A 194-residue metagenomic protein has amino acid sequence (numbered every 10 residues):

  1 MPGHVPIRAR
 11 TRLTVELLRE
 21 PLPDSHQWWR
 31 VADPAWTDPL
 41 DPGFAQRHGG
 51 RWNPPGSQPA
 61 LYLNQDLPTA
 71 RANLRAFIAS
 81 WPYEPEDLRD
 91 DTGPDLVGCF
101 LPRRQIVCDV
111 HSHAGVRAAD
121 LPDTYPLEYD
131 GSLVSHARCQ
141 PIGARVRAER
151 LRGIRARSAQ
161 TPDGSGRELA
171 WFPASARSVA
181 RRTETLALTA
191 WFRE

Functional and structural regions predicted by a protein language model:
M1-R47, R51-N53, S80-E194: Active-site and NAD+-binding cores of ADP-ribose-processing enzymes
R51-P82: Extended catalytic/binding region for NAD+/ADP-ribose chemistry, centered on the ART fold
